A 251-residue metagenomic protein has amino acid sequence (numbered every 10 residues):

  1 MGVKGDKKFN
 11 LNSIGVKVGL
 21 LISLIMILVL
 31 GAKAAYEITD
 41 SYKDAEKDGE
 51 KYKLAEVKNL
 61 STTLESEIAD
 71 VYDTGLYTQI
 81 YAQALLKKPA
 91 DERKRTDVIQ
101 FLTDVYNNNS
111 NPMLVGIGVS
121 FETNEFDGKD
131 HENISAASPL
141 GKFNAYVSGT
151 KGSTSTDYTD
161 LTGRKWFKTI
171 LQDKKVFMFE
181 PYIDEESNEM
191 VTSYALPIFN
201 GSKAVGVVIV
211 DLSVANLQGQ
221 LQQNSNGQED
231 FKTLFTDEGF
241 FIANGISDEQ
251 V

Functional and structural regions predicted by a protein language model:
M1-N12: Non-catalytic regulatory/interaction regions at protein termini and inter-domain linkers
N10-T96, Q100-F101, V191: Juxtamembrane extracytoplasmic/periplasmic/luminal helical "stalk" adjacent to the first N-terminal
E65, Q83, L102-P112, L171 (+1 more regions): Short regulatory alpha-helical segment in sensory/regulatory domains of signaling proteins that mediates
L76, G118, F231-T233: Conserved beta-strand cores of small sensory beta-sandwich domains that regulate signal transduction, primarily PAS/PAC
N107-V176, P181-N188, F241-V251: Extracellular/periplasmic ligand-sensing ectodomains of membrane signal-transduction proteins
V115, N133, S193-Y194, E229-F231: Short loop/turn microsegments at loop-to-beta-strand junctions
S187-S225: Conserved beta-strands of PAS-like sensory domains
A215-V251: Intrinsic low-complexity, intrinsically disordered coil/linker regions enriched in small/polar and charged residues
